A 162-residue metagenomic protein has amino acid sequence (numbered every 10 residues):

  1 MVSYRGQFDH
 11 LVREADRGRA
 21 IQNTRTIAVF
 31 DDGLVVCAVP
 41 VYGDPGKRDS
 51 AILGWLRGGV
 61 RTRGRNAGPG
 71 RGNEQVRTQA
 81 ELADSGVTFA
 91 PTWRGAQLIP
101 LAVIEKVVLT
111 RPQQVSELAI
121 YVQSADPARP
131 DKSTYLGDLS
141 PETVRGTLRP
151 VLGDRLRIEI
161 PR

Functional and structural regions predicted by a protein language model:
V2-G6, R17-R25, D32, V36-R162: Acidic, Ser/Thr- and proline-rich intrinsically disordered linker/docking segments of eukaryotic scaffolds
D9-V12: Hydrophobic alpha-helical transmembrane segments and adjacent short intramembrane/lumenal linkers of inner/organellar
